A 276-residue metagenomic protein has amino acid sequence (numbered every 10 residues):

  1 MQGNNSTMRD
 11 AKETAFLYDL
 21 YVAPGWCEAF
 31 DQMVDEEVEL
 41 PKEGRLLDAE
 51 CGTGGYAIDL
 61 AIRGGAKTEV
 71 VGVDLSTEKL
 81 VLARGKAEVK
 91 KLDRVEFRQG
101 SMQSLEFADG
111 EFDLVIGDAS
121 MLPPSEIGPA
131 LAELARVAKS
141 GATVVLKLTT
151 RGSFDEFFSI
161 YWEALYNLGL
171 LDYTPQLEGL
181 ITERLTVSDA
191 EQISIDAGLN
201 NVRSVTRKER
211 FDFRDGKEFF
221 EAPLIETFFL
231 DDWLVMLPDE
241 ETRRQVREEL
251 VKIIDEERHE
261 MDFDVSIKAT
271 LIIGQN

Functional and structural regions predicted by a protein language model:
M1-L17: N-terminal, positively charged/glycine-rich alpha-helical extensions of SAM-dependent methyltransferases
P24-G44, D59: Conserved alpha-helix/loop element of class I SAM-dependent methyltransferases that forms part of the SAM/SAH-binding
R45-L105, P129: Class I SAM-dependent methyltransferase SAM/SAH-binding core
G65, P124-S125, A138-S140: Helix-to-beta-strand junctions that scaffold the AdoMet/dcAdoMet cofactor pocket in Class I SAM-dependent enzymes
Q103-V115: A short acidic, Gly/Pro-enriched loop at the edge of an enzyme's catalytic core that lines a small-molecule cofactor
D113-I127, L148: A short SAM/SAH-binding and catalytic strip from SAM-dependent methyltransferases
G128, T143-R214: Conserved catalytic/acceptor-binding region of the Class I
R203-H259: C-terminal helical/coil "lid" or tail adjacent to the Rossmann-like core of SAM-dependent
